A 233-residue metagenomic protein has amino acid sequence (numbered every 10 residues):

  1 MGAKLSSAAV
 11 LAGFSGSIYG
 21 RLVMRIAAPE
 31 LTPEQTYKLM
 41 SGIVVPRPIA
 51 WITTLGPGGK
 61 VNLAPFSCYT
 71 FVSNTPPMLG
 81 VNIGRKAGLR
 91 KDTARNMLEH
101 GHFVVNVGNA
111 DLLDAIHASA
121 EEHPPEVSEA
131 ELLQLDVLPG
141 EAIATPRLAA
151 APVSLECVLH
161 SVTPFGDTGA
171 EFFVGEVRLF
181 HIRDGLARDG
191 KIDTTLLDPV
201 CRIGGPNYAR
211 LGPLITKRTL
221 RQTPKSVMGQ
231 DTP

Functional and structural regions predicted by a protein language model:
L5: Cationic, low-complexity basic patches in intrinsically disordered or flexible, solvent-exposed regions
A9: Flexible, acidic active-site loops/lids enriched in D/E/S/T/G that coordinate Mg2+ and/or position polar
A12, I18-P233: Basic, polyanion-binding surface patches
